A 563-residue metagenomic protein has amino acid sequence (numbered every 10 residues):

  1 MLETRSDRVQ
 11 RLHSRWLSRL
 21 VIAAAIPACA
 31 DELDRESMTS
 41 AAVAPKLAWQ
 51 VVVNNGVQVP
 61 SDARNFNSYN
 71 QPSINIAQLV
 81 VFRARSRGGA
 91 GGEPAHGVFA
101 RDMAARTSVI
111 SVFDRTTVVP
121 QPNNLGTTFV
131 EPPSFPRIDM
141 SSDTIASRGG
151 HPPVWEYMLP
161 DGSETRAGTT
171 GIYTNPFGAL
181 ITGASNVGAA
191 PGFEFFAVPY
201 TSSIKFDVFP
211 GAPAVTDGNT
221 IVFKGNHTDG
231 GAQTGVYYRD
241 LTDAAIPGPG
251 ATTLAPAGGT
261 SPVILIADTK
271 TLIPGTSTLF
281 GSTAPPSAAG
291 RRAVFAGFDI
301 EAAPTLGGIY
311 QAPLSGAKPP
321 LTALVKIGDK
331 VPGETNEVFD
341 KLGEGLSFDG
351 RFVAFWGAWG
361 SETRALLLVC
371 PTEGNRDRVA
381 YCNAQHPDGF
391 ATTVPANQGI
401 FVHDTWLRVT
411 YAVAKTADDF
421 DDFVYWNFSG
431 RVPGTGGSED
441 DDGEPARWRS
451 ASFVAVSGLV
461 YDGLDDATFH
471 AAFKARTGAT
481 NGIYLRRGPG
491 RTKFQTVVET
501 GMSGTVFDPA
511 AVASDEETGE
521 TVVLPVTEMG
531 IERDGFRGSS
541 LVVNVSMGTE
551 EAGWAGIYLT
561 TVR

Functional and structural regions predicted by a protein language model:
M1-H13: N-terminal secretory signal peptides that target proteins for export/translocation
S18-A28: Bacterial N-terminal signal peptides
I26-A48: Bacterial Sec-dependent N-terminal signal peptides
A42-R563: Conserved "turn/edge" positions that cap or connect secondary-structure elements within repeat/scaffolded domains
